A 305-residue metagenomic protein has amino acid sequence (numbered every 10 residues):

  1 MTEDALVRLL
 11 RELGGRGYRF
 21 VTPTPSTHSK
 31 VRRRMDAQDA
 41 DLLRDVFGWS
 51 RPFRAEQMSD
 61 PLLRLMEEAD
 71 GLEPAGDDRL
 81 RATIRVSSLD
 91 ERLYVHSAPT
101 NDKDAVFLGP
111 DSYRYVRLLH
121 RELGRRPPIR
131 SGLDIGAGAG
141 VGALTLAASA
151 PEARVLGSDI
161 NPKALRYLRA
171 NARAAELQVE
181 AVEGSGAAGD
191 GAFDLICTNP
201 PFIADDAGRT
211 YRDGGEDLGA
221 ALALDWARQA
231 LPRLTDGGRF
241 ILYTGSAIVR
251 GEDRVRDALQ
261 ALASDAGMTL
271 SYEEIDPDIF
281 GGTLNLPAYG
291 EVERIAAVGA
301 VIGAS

Functional and structural regions predicted by a protein language model:
M1-D90: N-terminal auxiliary segments of SAM/dcSAM-dependent transferases
D78-G124: Class I SAM-dependent transferase core
D111-T198, A204, G208: Conserved SAM/SAH cofactor-binding pocket of Class I
F202-I203, G245-R250: Short "lid" loop at the C-terminus of a central beta-strand within the Rossmann-like core of SAM-dependent
D205, R209-D213, R239: Short, glycine-/aromatic-enriched active-site segment of Class I SAM-dependent methyltransferases
Y211-L234: Glycine-rich S-adenosyl-L-methionine
G238-T244: Conserved beta-strand signature within the Rossmann-like core of class I S-adenosyl-L-methionine
I248-A304: Class I S-adenosyl-L-methionine
